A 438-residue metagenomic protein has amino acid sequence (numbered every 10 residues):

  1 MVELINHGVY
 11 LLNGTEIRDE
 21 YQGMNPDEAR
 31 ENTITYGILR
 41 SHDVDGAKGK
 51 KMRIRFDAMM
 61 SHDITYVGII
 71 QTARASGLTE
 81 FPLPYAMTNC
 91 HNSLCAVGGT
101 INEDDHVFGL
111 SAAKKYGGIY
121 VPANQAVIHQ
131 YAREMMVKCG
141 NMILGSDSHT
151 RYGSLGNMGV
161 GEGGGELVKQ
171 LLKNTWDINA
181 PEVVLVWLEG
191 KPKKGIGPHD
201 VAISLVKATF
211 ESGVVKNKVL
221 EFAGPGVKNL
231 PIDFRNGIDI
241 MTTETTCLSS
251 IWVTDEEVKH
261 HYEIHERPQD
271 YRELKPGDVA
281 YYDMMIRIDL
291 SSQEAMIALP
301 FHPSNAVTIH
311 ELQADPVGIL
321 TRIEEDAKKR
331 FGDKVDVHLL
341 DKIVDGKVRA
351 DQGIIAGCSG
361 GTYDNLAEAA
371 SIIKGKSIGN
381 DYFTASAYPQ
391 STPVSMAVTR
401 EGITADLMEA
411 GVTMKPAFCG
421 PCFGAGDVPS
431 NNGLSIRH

Functional and structural regions predicted by a protein language model:
M1-H438: Fe-S-dependent hydro-lyases/dehydratases of central metabolism
